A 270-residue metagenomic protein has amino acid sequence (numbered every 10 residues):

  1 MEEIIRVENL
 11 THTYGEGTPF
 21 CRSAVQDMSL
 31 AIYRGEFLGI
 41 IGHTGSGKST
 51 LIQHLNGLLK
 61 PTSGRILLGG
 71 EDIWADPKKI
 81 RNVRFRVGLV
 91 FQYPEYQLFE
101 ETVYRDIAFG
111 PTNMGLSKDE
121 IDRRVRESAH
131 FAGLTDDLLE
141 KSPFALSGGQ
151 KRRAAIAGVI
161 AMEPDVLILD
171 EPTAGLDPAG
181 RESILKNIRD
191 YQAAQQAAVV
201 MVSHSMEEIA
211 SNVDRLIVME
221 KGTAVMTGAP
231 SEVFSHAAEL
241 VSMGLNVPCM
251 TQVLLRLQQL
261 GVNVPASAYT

Functional and structural regions predicted by a protein language model:
N56: Helix-to-loop junction immediately C-terminal to a conserved catalytic motif
R65-N82: ABC ATPase NBD Q-loop/coupling interface
E120-D137: Conserved ABC ATPase "signature" region
S142-L146, Q150: Conserved ABC ATPase signature
E163: Conserved catalytic motifs of ABC-family nucleotide-binding domains
L167-D170: Catalytic Walker B motif of ABC-type/P-loop ATPase nucleotide-binding domains
K221-G222: Conserved ABC ATPase "signature" C-loop
